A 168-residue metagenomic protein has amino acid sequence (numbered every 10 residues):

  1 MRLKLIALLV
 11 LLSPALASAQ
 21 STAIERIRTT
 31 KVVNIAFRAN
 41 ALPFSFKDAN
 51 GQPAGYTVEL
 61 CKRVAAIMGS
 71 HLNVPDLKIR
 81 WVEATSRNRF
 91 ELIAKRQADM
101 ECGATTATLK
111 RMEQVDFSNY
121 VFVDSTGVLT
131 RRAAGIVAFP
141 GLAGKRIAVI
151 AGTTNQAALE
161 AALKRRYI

Functional and structural regions predicted by a protein language model:
R2-L8: Sec-dependent signal peptide recognition, specifically the positively charged N-region followed immediately by
L9-S18: Hydrophobic h-region of N-terminal signal peptides that target proteins for export in Gram-negative bacteria
Q20-T30: Bacterial Sec-exported substrate-binding components of ABC uptake systems
T30, R38, R63-H71, L92 (+5 more regions): Structured segments of extracytoplasmic/periplasmic soluble domains in secreted or envelope-associated proteins
K31-Y56: Short glycine-rich His-centered loop
A39-A41, T106-A107, R131-G135, I147-N155: Short coil/turn segments
A49, K62-K78, N119, N155-I168: Ligand-binding cleft/hinge of the Venus flytrap
K62, A66, N73-G141: Acidic, polar ligand-binding/catalytic clefts
